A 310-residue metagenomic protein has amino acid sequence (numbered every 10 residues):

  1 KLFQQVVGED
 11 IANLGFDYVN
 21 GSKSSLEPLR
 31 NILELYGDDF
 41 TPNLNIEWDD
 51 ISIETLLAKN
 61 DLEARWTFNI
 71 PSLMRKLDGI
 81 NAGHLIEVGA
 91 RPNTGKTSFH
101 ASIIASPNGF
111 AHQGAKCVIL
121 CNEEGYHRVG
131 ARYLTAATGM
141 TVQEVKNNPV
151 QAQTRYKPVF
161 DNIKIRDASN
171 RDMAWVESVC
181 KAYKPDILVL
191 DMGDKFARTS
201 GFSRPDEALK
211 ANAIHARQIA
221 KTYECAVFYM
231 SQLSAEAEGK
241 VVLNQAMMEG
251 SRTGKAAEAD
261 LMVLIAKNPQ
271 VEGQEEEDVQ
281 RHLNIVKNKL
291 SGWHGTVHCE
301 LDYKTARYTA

Functional and structural regions predicted by a protein language model:
K1-D50: Short, small/acidic-rich helices and loops at N termini and domain boundaries of DNA replication/processing enzymes
D38-G139, K255: The Walker A/P-loop phosphate-binding site
R75, A111-K184, R198, V297-H298: Cytosolic-facing regulatory segments adjacent to core modules
G83, F160, A259-D260: Short, well-ordered alpha-helix to beta-strand connector turns
I86-V88, V118-L120, R166, F228 (+1 more regions): Hydrophobic/aromatic beta-strand patches that form the interior of the parallel beta-sheet core in alpha/beta enzyme
N122-E124, C225, Y229-Q232: Conserved H-loop
K164-T222: Phosphate-binding/switch loop-helix module in NTP-utilizing enzymes
M173-L188, Q218-Y223, A235-A310: C-terminal regions of RecA-like/P-loop NTPase motor modules
